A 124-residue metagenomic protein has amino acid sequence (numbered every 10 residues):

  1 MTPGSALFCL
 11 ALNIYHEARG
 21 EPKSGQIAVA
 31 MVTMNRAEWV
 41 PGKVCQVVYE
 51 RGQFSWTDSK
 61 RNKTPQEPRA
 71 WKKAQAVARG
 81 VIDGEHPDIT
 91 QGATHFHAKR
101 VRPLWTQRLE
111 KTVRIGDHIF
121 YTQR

Functional and structural regions predicted by a protein language model:
T2-R124: Bacterial extracytoplasmic/cell-wall-associated proteins, especially those involved in peptidoglycan
